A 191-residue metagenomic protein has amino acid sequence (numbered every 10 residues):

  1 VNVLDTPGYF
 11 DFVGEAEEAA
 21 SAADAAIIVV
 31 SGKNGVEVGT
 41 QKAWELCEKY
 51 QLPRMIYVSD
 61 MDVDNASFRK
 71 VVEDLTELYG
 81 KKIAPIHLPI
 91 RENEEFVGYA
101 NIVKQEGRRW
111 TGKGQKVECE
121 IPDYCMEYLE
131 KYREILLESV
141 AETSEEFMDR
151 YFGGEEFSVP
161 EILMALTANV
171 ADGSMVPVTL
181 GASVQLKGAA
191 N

Functional and structural regions predicted by a protein language model:
V1-F12: Switch II (G3) loop of P-loop NTPases
V1-N2, D24-A25, P53: Loop/turn-to-beta-strand initiation segments
V3, V29, Y57: Generic enzyme active-site microenvironment
T6, A25, D60-M61: Generic detector of well-ordered alpha-helical packing
Y9, A22, A26-V29, S139 (+1 more regions): Generic N-terminal helix/loop capping motif
V13-N34, E45-L46: Inter-motif core of Ras-like GTPase G domains
G32-N191: P-loop NTPase catalytic nucleotide-binding module
